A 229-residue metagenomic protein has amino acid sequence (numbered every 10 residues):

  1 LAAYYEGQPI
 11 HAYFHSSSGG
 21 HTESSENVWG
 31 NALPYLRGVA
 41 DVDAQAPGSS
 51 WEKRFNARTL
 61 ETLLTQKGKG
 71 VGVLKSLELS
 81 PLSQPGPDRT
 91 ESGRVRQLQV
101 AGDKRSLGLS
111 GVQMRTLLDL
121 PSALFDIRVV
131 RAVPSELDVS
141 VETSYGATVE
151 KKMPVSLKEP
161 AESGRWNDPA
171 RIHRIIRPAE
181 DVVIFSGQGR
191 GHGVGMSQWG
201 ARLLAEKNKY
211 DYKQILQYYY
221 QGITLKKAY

Functional and structural regions predicted by a protein language model:
L1-Y229: Conserved, single-site charged/polar hotspot
